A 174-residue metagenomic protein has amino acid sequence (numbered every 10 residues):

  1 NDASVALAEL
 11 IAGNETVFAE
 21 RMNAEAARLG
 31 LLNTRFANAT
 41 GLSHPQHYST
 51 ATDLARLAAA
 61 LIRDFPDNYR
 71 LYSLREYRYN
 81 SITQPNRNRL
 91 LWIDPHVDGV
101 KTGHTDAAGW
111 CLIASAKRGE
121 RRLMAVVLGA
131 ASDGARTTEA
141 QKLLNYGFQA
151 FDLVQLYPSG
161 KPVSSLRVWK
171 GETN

Functional and structural regions predicted by a protein language model:
N1-T52, A59-R63: Active-site-adjacent loops and short helices of periplasmic peptidoglycan-processing enzymes
L32, S43-Y48, T52-N174: Domain-terminus/edge residues, biased toward the C-terminal soluble/receptor-binding domains of extracytoplasmic
